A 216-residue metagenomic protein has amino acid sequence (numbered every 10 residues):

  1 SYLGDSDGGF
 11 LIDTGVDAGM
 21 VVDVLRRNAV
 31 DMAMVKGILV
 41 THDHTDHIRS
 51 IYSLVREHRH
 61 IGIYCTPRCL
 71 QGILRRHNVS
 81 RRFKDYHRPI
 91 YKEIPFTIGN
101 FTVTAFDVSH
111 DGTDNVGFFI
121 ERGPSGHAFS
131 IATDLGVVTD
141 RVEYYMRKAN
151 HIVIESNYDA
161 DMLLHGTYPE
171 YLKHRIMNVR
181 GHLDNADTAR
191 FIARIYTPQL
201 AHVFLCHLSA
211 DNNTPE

Functional and structural regions predicted by a protein language model:
S1-N28, D114-D134, H151: Conserved beta-strand hairpin/beta-sheet module of binuclear metal-dependent hydrolase folds, prominently
G8, H58-G62, T197-H202: A short helix->loop->beta-strand "cap" motif at the edges of active sites that frequently abuts
L11-G15, V35-D43, Y64-P67, S130-D134 (+2 more regions): Active-site neighborhood of phospho(di)ester-bond hydrolases with catalytic His/Asp-centered motifs
A18-C65: Active-site metal-binding motif and surrounding structural segment of the metallo-beta-lactamase
H44-I48, Q71-G72, T113, V138-D140 (+2 more regions): Active-site environment of divalent metal-dependent phosphoester hydrolases
P67-G126: Metallo-beta-lactamase
I131-E143: Active-site glycine- and acidic-residue-rich loops that bind and position anionic ligands or nucleotide-like cofactors
D140-E216: Cap/insert and terminal regions of metallo-dependent hydrolase folds
